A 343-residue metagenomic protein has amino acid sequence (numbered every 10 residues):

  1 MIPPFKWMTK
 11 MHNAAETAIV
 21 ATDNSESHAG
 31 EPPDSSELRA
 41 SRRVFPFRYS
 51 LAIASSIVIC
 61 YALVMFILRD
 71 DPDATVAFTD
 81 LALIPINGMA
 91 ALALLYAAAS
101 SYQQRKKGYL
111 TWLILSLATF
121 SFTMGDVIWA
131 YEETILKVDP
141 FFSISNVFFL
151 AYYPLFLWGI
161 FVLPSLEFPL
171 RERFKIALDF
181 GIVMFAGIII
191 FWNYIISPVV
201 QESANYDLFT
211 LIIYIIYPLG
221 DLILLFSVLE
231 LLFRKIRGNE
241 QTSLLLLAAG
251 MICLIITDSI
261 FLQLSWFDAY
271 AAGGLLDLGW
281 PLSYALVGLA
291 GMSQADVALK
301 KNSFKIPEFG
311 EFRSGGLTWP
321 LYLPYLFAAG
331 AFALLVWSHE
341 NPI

Functional and structural regions predicted by a protein language model:
I2-I343: Polytopic alpha-helical membrane-helix bundles and their juxtamembrane interface segments in multi-pass membrane
